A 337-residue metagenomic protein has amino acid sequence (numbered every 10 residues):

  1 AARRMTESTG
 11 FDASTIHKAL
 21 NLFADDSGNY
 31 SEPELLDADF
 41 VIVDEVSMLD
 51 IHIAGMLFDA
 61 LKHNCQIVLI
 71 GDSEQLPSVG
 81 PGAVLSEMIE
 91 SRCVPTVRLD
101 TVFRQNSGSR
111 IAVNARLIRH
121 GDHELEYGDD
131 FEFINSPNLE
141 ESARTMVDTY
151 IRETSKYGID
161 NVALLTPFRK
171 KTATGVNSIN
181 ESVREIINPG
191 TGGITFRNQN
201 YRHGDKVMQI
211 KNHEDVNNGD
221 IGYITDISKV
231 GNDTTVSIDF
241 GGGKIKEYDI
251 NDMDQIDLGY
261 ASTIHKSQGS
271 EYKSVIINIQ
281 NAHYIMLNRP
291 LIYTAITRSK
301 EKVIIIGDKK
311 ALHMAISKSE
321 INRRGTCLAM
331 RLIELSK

Functional and structural regions predicted by a protein language model:
A1-G10, N180, N251-D252: Conserved helicase NTPase catalytic core signature
R3-S8, H17-Y30, L35-P137, R202 (+2 more regions): Conserved helicase motor core of SF1/SF2 NTP-dependent helicases
T6-E7, S31-E34, F58-A60, P77 (+10 more regions): Replace "in large, NTP-powered and nucleic-acid-processing enzymes" with "in large, NTP-powered factors and other
A13-K18, Y260: Conserved two-lobed SF2 helicase motor
D39, V162, K273: Conserved acidic residues
L69, L164-T166, I277, I305: Structural beta-sheet core signal
S73-D215, T225, L335: Conserved helicase motor core of P-loop NTPases
D220-K337: C-terminal accessory regions
